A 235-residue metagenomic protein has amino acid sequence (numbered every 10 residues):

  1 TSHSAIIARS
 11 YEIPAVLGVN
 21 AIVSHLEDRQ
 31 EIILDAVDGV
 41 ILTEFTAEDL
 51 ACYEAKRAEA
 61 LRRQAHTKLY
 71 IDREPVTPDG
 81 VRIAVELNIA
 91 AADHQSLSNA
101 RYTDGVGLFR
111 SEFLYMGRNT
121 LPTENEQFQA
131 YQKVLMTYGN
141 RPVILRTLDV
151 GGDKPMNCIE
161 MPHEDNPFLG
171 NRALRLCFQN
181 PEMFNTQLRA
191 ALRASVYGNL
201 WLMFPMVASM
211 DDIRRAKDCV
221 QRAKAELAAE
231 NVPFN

Functional and structural regions predicted by a protein language model:
S2-T103: Acidic, glycine-rich flexible loop/linker segments
A65-N235: Conserved alpha/beta-domain cores
